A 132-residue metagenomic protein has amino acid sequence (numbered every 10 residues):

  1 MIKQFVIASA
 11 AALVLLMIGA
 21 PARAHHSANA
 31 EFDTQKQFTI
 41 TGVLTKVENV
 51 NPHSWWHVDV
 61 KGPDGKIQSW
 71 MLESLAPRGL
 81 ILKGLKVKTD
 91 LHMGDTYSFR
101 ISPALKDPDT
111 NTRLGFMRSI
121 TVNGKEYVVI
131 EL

Functional and structural regions predicted by a protein language model:
M1-Q4, A10: Positively charged n-region of N-terminal signal peptides that target proteins for export
A8-I18: Bacterial N-terminal signal peptides
A20-A24: Sec/Tat signal peptide C-region and signal peptidase I cleavage site
I40-L44: Conserved hydrophobic positions within beta-strands
N51-K61: Short aromatic-glycine-enriched beta-strand elements
K66-R78: Short, basic/aromatic beta-hairpin or loop at an interaction surface
L82-F99: Short nucleic-acid-contacting surface segments enriched for D/E, G, S/T with interspersed K/R
A104-L132: OB-fold/S1-family single-stranded nucleic acid-binding modules
